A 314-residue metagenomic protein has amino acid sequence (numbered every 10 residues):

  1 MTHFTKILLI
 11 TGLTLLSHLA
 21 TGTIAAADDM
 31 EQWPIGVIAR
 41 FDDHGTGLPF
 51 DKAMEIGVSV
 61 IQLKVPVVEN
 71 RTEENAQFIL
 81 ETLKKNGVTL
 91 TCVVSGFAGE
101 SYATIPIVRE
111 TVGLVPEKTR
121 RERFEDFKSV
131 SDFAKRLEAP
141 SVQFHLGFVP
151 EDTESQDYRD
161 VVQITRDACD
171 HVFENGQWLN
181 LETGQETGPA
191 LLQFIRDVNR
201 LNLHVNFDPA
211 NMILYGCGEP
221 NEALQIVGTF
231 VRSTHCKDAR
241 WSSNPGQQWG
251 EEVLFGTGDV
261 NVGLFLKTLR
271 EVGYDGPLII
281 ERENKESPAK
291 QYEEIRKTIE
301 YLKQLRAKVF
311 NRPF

Functional and structural regions predicted by a protein language model:
M1-K6: Positively charged n-region of N-terminal signal peptides that target proteins for export
I7-H18: Bacterial N-terminal signal peptides
A27-I35, A39, D43, G47-M54 (+5 more regions): Histidine-acidic metal/acid-base catalytic patches
G36-A39, Q62-L63, W178-E182: Short catalytic-loop micro-motif centered on adjacent basic/acidic residues
G47-D51, T104-H204: Active-site acidic/histidine proton-transfer and metal-coordination neighborhood in alpha/beta enzyme cores
Q62-K84, L146-T153: Glycine-rich, proline-tolerant flexible connector loops at the mouths of alpha/beta enzymes
I79-F97, V162-N175, V262-F265: Alpha-helix-loop-beta-strand connector modules within alpha/beta enzyme cores
G99-E110, S242-Q248: Short, flexible, mixed-charge acidic loops at enzyme active sites
